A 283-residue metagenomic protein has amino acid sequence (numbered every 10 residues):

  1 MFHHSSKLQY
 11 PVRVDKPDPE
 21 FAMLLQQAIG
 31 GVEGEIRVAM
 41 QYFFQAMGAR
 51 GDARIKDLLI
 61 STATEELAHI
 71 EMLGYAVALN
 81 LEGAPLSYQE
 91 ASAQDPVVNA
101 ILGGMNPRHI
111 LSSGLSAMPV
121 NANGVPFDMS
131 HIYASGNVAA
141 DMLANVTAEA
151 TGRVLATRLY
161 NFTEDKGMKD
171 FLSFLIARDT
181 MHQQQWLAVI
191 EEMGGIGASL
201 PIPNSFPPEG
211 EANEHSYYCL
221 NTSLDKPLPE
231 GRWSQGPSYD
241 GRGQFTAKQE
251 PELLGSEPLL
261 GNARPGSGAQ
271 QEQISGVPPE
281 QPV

Functional and structural regions predicted by a protein language model:
M1-V283: Non-heme di-metal
